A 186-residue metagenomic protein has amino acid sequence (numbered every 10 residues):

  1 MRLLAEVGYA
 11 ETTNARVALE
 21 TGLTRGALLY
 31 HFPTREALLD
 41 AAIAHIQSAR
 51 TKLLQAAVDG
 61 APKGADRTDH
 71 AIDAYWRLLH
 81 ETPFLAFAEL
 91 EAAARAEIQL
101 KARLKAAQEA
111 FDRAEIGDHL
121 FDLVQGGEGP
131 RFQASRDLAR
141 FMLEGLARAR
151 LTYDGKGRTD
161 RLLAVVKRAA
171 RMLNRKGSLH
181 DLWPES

Functional and structural regions predicted by a protein language model:
R2-A37, A41: Helix-turn-helix
R2-E6, L53-A57, A86, L90 (+1 more regions): Solvent-exposed, amphipathic alpha-helical segments
F32, R77, L90-A96: Short helix-capping/turn signature of helix-turn-helix
A37, A41, L54-F84, S135-A139: Hydrophobic alpha-helical connector segments
A44-R50: Short, basic, alpha-helical segments at the C-terminal edge of helix-turn-helix-like DNA-binding modules
R50-A56, L78-A88, I98-G126, A134 (+1 more regions): Amphipathic alpha-helical packing segments from all-alpha helical-bundle domains
A61, A94, R150-D154: Secondary-structure edge/capping motif, primarily at the C-terminal ends of alpha-helices and the immediately following
K101-K105, F121-S186: Hydrophobic/aromatic-rich alpha-helical bundle segments in the mid-to-C-terminal region
